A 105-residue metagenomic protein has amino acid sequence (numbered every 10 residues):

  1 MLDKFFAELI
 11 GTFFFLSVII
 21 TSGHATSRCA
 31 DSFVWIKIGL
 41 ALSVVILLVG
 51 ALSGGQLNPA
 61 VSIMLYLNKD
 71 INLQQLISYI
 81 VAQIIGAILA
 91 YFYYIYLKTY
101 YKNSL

Functional and structural regions predicted by a protein language model:
M1-L105: Membrane-interface helix-loop junctions and terminal tails of multi-pass membrane proteins
